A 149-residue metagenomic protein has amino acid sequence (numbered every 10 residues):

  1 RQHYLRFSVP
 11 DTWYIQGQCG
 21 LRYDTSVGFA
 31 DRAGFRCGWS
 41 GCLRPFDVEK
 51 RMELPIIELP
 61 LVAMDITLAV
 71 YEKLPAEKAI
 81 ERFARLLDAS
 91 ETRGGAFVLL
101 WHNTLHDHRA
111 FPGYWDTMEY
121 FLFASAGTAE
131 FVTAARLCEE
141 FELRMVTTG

Functional and structural regions predicted by a protein language model:
R1-S90: Active-site-adjacent pocket scaffolds in enzyme catalytic domains
D31, G41, E77-G149: C-terminal domain-boundary segment and adjacent tail
